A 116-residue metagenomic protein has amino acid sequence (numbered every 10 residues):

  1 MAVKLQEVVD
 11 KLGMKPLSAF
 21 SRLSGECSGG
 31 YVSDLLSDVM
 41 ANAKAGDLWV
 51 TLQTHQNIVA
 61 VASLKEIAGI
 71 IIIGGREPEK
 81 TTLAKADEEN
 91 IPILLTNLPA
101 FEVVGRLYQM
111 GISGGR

Functional and structural regions predicted by a protein language model:
M1-F20: N-terminal, charge-rich interaction modules
S24-G25, S33-L48, L52-R116: Feature captures the catalytic cores and cofactor-binding loops of soluble hydro-lyases/lyases that act on carboxylate
G29: Conserved phosphate/pyrophosphate-binding and hydrolysis machinery centered on Walker-type P-loop NTPases, extending
